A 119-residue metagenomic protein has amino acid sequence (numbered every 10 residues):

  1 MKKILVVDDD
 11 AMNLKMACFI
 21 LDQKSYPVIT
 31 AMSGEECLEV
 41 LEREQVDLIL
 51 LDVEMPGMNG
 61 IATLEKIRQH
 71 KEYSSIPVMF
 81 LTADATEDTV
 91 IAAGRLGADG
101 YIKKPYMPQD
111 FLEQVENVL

Functional and structural regions predicted by a protein language model:
D8, D52, T82: Active-site residues of response regulator receiver
M12, M32-E36, N59-E65: Acidic catalytic/metal-coordinating carboxylates
K15-Q23: Charged docking surfaces used in two-component/phosphorelay signaling
C18, A62, A85-I102, E113: Alpha4 helix (beta4-alpha4-beta5 surface) of REC/receiver domains from two-component response regulators
S25-M32, V40: Short hydrophobic/Thr-rich beta-strand motif most characteristic of the beta2 strand and flanking loop of CheY-like
E44-L50: Active-site beta3 strand of CheY-like receiver
M55: Receiver (REC) domain active-site loop signature in two-component systems and cognate sites in sensor histidine kinases
Y106-E116: C-terminal output helix
